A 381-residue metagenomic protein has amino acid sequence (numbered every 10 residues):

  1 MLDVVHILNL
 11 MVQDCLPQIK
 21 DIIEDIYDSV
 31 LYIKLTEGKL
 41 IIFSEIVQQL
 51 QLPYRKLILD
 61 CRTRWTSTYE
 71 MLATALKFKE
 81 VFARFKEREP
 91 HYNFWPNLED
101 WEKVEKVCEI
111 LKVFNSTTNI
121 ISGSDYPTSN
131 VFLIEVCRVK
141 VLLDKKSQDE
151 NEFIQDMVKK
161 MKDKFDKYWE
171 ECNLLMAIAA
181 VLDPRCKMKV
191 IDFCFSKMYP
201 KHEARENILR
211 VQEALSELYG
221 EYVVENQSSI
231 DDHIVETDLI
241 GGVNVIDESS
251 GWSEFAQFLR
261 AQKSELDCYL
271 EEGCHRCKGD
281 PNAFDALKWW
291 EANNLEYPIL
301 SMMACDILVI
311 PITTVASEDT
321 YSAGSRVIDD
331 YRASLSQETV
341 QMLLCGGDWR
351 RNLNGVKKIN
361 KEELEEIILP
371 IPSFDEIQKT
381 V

Functional and structural regions predicted by a protein language model:
M1-A83, Q155-K159: Surface-exposed, charged/polar loop-rich segments that form substrate/cofactor-binding or regulatory interfaces
D25, T36-K39, Y92-E105, N115-V381: C-terminal regulatory segments
K112: Short alpha-helical basic/polar micro-motif
